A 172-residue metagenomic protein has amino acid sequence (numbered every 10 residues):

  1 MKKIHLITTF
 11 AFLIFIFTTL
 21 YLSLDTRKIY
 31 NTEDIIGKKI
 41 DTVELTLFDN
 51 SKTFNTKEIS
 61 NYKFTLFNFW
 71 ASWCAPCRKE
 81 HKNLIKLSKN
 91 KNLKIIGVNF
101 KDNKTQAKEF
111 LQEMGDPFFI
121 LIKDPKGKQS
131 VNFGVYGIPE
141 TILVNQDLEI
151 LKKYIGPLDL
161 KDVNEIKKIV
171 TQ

Functional and structural regions predicted by a protein language model:
M1-T46: N-terminal targeting signals for export/organelle localization
D41, W70, I96, V131: Conserved Rossmann-like nucleotide-binding pocket used by diverse enzymes that bind dinucleotide cofactors
E44-T65: A short beta-strand-turn-helix
K63-T65, F69-W73, G137: Short pre-active-site segment immediately N-terminal to redox-active cysteine/selenocysteine motifs in thiol-based
L66-F67, I95, T141: Hydrophobic beta-strand anchors of alpha/beta hydrolase catalytic cores
F69-K86: Conserved redox-active cysteine motifs that mediate thiol-disulfide chemistry, especially di-cysteine Cys-X(1-2)-Cys
K89-N90, K94-K126, I138: Conserved segment of the thioredoxin-like fold in thiol-based oxidoreductases
Q112-P117, D124-T171: Thiol/disulfide oxidoreductase modules built on the thioredoxin-like
